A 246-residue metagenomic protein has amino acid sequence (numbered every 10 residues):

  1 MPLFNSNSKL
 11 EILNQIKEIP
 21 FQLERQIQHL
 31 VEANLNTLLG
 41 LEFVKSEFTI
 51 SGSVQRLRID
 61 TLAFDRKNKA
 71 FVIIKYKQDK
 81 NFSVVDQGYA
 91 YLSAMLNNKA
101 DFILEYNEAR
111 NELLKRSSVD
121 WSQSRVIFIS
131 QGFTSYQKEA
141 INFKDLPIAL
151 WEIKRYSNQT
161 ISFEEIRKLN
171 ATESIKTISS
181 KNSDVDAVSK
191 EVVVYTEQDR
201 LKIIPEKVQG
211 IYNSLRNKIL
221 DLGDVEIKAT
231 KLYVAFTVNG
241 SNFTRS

Functional and structural regions predicted by a protein language model:
M1-S246: Charged, terminal alpha-helix-loop-beta segments that serve as non-catalytic nucleic-acid engagement and/or assembly
